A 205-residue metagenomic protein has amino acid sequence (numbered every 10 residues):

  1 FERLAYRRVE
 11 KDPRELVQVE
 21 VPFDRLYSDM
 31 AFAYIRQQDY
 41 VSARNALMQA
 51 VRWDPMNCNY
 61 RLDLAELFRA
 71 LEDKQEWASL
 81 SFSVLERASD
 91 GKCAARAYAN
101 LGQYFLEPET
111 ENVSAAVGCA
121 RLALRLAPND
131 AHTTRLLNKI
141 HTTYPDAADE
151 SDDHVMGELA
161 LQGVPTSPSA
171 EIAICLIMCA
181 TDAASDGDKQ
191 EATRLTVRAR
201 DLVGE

Functional and structural regions predicted by a protein language model:
E2-V17, E72-S79, Q103-A115, I140-S167: Alpha-helical linker/edge segments of TPR/alpha-solenoid repeat scaffolds and analogous pre-/post-domain helices
V21, P55, S89-K92, P128 (+1 more regions): Short coil turns that delineate tetratricopeptide repeat
L26, Y60, A94-A97, T133: TPR alpha-solenoid repeat register
Q49-R52, L85-S89, L122-R125, D201: Conserved structural position within tetratricopeptide repeats
